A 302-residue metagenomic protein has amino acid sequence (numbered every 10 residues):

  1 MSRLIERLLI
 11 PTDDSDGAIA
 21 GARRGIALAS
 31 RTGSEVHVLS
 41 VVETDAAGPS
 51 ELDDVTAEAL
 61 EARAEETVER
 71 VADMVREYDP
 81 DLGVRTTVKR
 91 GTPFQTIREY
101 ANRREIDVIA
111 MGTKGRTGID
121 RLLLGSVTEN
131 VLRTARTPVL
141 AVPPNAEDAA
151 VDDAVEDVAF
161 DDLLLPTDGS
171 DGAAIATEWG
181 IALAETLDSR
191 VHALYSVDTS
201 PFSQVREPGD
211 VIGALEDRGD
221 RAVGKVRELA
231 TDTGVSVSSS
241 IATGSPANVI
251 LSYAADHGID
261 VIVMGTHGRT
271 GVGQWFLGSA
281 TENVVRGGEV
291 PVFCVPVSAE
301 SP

Functional and structural regions predicted by a protein language model:
M1-A20, R133-I175, G287-P302: Intrinsically disordered or low-complexity boundary/linker segments at protein termini and domain junctions
M1-P11, D16-L28, T32, V36 (+12 more regions): Secretory targeting signatures
S2-E51, D161-R206, L229-T231: Small/aliphatic-rich secondary-structure junction motif
R3, D73-I109, D148-A149, T231-I262 (+3 more regions): Structural beta-alpha unit
S40, T113-K114, P143-P144, Y195 (+2 more regions): Short secondary-structure boundary segments
V55-T67, D210-R221: A short acidic, glycine-rich active-site loop that binds or catalyzes chemistry on phosphate/adenosine moieties
E105-D153: Hydrophobic alpha-helical segments and helix pairs
M111-N130, M264-R286, P302: Glycine-rich, Arg-bearing micro-motifs that act as flexible, cationic patches
